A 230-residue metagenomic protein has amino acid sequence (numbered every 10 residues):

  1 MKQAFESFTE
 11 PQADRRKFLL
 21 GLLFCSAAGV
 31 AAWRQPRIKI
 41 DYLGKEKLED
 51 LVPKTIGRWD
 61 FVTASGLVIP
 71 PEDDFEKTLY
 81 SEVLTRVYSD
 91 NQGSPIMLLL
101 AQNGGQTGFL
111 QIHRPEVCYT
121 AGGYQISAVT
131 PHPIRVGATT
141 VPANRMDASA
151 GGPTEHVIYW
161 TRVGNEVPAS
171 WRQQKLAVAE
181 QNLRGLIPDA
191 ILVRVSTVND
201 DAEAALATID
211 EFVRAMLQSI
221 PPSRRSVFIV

Functional and structural regions predicted by a protein language model:
M1-A13: N-terminal secretory signal peptides
D14-L19: N-terminal export leaders
A28-D41: Membrane-interface motif at the C-terminal end of an N-terminal transmembrane signal
I38-L51: Alpha-helical transmembrane signal-anchor/signal-peptide segments
V52-T63: Amphipathic alpha-helical segments
T63, L67-Q181: Short, solvent-exposed recognition patches
A177-A179, L186-D189: Soluble extracytoplasmic domains of inner/organellar membrane proteins
Q181, A190-V230: Surface-exposed amphipathic alpha-helical segments
